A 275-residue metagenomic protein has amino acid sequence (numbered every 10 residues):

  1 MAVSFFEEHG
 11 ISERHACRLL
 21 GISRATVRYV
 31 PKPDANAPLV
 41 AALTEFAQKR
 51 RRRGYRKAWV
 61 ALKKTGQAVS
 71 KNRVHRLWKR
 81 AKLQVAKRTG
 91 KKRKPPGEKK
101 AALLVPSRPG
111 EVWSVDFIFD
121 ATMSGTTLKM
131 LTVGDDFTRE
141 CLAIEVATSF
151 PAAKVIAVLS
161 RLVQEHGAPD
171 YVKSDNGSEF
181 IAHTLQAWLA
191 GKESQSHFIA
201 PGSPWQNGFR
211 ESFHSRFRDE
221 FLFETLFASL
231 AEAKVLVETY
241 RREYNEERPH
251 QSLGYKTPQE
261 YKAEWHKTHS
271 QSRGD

Functional and structural regions predicted by a protein language model:
M1-D275: Charged DNA-binding/catalytic regions of mobile-element recombinases
